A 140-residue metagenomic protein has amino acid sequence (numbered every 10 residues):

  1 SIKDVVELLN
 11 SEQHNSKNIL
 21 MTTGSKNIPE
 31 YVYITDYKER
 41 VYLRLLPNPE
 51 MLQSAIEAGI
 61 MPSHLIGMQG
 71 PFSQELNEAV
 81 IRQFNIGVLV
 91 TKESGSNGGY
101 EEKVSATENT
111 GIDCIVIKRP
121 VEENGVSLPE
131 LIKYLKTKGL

Functional and structural regions predicted by a protein language model:
S1-L9: Glycine/small-residue-rich loop that forms an oxyanion/phosphate-binding "nest" at active or ligand-binding sites
I2, Q74-E75, G125: Structural motif corresponding to alpha-helix initiation and N-cap regions
N18-L65: Anionic-ligand binding region
S25-N27, S94-S96, P120: Short glycine-rich anion-binding loops that position phosphate/pyrophosphate groups of nucleotides and phosphorylated
E39, N109-D113: A short helix->loop->beta-strand "cap" motif at the edges of active sites that frequently abuts
N48-M51, D113-G125: Short, flexible loop segments at boundaries between secondary-structure elements
I56-H64, M68-A79, Q83-F84, V88 (+1 more regions): A C-terminal functional module that forms or caps the active site or interfaces directly with catalytic machinery
N124-L140: Binuclear metal-ion centers of metallo-dependent hydrolases, dominated by the metallo-beta-lactamase
